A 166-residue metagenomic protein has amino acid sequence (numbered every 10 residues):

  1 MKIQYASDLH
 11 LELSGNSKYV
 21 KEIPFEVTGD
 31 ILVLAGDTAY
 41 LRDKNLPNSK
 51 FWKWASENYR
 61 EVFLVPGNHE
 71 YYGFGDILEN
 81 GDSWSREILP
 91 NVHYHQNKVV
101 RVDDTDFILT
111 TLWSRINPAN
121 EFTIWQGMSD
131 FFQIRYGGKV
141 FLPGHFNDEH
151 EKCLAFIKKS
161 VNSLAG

Functional and structural regions predicted by a protein language model:
M1-L64, E70-E79, K139-V140: N-terminal active-site segment of His-dependent metallophosphoesterases
M1-Q4, V99-L109: Beta-strand-turn-beta hairpins that frame and shape the catalytic cleft of phosphate-ester-processing enzymes
K2, E61, N91-H93, D106: Conserved beta-strand segments of alpha/beta enzyme cores
V20-F25, K50-S56, Y94-D103, F156-G166: Short amphipathic alpha-helices and their capping/turn segments at secondary-structure boundaries
L41-R42, Y72-F74, V102-F107, R115-P118: Short catalytic/ligand-binding loop motif for oxyanion handling, primarily in non-cytosolic enzymes, centered on
V65-G67, N97, T110: Generic beta-sheet signal
F74-H95: Glycine/small-residue-rich loop that forms an oxyanion/phosphate-binding "nest" at active or ligand-binding sites
I108-G166: Active-site-proximal loop/helix segment associated with metal-binding centers of metalloenzymes
